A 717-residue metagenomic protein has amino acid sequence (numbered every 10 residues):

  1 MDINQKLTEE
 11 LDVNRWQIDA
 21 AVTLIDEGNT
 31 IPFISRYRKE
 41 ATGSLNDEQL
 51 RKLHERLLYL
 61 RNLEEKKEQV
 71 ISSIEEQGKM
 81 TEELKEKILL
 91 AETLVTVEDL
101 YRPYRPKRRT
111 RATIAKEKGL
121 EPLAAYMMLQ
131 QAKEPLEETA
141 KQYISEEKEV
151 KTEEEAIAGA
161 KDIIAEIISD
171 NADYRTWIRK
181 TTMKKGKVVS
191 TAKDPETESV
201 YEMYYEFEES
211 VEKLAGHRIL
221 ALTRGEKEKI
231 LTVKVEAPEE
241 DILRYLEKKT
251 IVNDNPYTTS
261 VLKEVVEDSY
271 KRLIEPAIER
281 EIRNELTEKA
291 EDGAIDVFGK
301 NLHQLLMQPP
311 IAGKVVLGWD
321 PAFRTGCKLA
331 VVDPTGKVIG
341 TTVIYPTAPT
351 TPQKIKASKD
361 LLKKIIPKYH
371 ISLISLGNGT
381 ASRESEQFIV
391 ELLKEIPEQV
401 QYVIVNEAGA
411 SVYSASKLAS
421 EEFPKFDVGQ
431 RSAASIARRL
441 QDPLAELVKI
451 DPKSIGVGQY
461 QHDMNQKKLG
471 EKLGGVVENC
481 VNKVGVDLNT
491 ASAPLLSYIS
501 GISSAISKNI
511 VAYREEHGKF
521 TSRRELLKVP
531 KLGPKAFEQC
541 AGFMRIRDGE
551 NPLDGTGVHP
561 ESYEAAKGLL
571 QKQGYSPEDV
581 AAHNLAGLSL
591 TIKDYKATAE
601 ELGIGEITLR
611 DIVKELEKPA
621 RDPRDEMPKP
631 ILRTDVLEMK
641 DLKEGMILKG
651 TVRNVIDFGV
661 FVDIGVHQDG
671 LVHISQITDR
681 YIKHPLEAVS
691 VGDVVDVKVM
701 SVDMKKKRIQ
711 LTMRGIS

Functional and structural regions predicted by a protein language model:
M1-D19, D26: Generic start-of-chain signal for non-secretory N-termini
T23-D26, P103, I114-E117, A221-G225 (+15 more regions): Replace "in large, NTP-powered and nucleic-acid-processing enzymes" with "in large, NTP-powered factors and other
Y37-K39, P238, P321, P334-T335 (+10 more regions): Short, ordered loop/turn segments at secondary-structure junctions
Q49-K52, Y59, L63-S73, Q77-G318 (+1 more regions): Duplex nucleic acid-engaging cores and interfaces of nucleic-acid transaction enzymes
E55, N62-M80, L89, E421-K519 (+4 more regions): Long, highly charged, low-complexity intrinsically disordered interaction regions that mediate electrostatic DNA/RNA
S73, K87, E98-L100, G225-P238 (+4 more regions): Structured, non-catalytic alpha/beta "coupling" segments that mediate domain-domain communication and provide generic
K180-K187, W319-F323, G379-E384, V405-V412 (+5 more regions): A glycine-rich phosphate-binding loop feature that marks nucleotide/adenosyl-phosphate handling sites
G549-E550, D554-S717: Single-stranded RNA-binding regions, centering on S1/OB-family and related RNA-binding modules
